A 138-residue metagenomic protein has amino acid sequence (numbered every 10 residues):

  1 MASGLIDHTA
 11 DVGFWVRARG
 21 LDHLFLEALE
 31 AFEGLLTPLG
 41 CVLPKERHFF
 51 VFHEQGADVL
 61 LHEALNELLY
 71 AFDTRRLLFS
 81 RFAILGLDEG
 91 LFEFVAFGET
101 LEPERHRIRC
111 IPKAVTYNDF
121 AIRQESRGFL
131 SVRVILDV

Functional and structural regions predicted by a protein language model:
M1-V138: N-terminal intrinsically disordered, cationic/polar leader segments that include organellar targeting peptides
